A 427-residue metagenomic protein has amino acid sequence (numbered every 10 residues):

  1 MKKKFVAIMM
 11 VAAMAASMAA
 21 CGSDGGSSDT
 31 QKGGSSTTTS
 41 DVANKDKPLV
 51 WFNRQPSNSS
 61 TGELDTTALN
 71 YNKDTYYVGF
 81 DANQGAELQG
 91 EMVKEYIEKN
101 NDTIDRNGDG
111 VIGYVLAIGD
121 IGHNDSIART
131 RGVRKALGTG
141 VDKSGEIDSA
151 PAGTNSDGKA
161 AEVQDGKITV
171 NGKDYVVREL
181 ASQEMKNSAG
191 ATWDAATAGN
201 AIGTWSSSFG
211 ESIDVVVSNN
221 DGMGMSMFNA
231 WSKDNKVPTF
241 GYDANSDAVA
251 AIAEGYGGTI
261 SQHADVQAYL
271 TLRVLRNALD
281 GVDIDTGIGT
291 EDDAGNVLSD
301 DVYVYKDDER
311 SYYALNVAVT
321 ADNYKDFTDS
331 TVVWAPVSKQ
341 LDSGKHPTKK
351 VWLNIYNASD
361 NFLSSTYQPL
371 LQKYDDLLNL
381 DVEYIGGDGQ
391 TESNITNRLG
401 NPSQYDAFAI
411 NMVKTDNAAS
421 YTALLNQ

Functional and structural regions predicted by a protein language model:
K4-D24: Sec-dependent N-terminal signal peptides of Gram-positive bacterial secreted proteins and lipoproteins
C21-Q427: A residue-level marker of the well-folded mature domains of exported/periplasmic proteins
